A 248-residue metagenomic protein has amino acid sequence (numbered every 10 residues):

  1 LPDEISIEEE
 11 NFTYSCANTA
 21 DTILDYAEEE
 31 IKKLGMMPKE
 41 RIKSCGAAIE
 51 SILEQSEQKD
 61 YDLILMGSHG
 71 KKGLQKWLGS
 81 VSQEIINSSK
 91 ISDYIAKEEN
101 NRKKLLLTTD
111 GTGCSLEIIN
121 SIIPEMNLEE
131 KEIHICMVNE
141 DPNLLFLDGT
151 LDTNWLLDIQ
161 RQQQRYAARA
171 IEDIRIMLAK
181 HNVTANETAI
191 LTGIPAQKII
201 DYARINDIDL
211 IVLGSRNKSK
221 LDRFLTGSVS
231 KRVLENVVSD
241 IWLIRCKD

Functional and structural regions predicted by a protein language model:
L1-T13, K32, M36, K104-L157 (+2 more regions): Small/aliphatic-rich secondary-structure junction motif
D3-T22, E29-I64, I176-I211, D248: Structural beta-alpha unit
C16, L156-Q163: Structural signature of PLP-dependent enzymes
I31, I86, D93-Y94, L106 (+5 more regions): Short, structured motif recognition centered on aromatic/hydrophobic residues
S44, H69-G70, D110-G111, L191 (+1 more regions): Structured loop/turn residues at secondary-structure junctions
E50-N101, D201-D248: Gly/Ser-rich helix-loop-strand patches that form or flank binding pockets for ribonucleotide-derived cofactors
W77, I118, L144-G149, K198-D201 (+1 more regions): Short, well-ordered secondary-structure micro-motifs
